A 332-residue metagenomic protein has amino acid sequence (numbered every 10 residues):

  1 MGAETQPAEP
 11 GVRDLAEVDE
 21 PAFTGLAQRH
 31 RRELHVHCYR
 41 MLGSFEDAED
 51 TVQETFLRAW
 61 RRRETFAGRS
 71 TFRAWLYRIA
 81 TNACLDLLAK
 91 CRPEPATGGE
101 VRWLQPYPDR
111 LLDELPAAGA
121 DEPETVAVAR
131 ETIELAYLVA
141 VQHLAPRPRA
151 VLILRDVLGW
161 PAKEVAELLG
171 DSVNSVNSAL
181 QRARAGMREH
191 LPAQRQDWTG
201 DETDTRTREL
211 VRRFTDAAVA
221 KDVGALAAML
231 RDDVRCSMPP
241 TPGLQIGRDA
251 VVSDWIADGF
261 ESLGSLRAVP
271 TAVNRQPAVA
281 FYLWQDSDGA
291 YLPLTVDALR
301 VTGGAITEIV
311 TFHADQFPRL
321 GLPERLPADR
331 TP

Functional and structural regions predicted by a protein language model:
R13-V36, E46-E49, W60: A short, charge-rich alpha-helical start-of-domain segment used by transcription regulators
E17, M41-F45, E54-F72, D86-E94 (+2 more regions): Sigma70-family region 2
L34, C38, L76, A80-L88: Hydrophobic-face residues of short alpha-helical interaction/recognition segments
H35, F45-R62, Y77, L158: Conserved RNAP core-binding helix
L88-D109, L191-T199: Short, basic/polar amphipathic helix motif occurring as a linker/hinge flanking DNA-binding modules in transcription
V151-L152: A short pre-motif secondary-structure segment
A162-L168, V173-R267: Solvent-exposed, charged amphipathic helical/linker segments at domain boundaries
V252-P332: Low-complexity, glycine/alanine/valine/leucine- and proline-rich hydrophobic stretches
